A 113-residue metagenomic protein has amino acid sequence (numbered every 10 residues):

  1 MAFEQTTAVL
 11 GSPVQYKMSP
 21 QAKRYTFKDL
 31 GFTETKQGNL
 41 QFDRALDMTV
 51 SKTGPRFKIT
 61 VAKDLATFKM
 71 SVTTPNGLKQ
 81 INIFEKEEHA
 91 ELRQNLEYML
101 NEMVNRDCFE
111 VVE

Functional and structural regions predicted by a protein language model:
M1-L30, V112-E113: Terminal, regulation- and interaction-focused segments at domain boundaries
M1-T7, F32-T49, L100-D107: Charged, low-complexity, helix/coiled-coil-prone segments
E4, V9-G11, S19, K36-G38 (+3 more regions): Residue-level signal for well-ordered alpha-helical segments
S12, G38, G54, V104 (+1 more regions): Long, solvent-exposed, polar/charged low-complexity segments
Y16-K17, Q21-T67: Ser/Thr-rich, low-complexity intrinsically disordered terminal regions
T60-E113: C-terminal basic regulatory modules in eukaryotic proteins
